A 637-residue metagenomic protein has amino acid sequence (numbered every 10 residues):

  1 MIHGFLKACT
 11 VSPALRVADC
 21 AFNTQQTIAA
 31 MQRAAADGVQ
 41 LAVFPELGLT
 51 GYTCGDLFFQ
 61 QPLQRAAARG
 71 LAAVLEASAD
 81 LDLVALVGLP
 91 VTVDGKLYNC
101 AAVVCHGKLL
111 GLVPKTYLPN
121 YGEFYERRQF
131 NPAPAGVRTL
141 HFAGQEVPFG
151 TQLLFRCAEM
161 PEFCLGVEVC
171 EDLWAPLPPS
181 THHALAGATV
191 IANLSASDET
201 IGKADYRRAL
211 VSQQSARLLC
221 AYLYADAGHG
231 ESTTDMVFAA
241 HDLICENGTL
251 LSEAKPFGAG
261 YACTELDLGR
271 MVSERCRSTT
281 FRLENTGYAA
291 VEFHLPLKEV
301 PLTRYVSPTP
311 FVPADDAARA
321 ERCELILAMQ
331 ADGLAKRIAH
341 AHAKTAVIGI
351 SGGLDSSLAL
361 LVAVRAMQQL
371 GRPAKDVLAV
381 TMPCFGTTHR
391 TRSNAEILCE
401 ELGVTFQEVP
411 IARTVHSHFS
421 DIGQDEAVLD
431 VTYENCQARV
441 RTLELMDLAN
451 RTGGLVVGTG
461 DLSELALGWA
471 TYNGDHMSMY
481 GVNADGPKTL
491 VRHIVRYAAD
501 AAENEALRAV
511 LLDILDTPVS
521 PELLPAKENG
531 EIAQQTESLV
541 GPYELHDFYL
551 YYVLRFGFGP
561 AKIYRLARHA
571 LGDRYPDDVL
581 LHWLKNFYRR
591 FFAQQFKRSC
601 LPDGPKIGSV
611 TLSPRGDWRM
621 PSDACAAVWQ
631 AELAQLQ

Functional and structural regions predicted by a protein language model:
M1-V347, R365-A374, F406: Enzyme catalytic cores with a strong preference for nitrogen-chemistry domains
L6-K7, N23, P161-F163, C220 (+5 more regions): ATP/NTP-dependent adenylation/nucleotidyl-transfer catalytic domains that generate, transfer, or process NMP-activated
